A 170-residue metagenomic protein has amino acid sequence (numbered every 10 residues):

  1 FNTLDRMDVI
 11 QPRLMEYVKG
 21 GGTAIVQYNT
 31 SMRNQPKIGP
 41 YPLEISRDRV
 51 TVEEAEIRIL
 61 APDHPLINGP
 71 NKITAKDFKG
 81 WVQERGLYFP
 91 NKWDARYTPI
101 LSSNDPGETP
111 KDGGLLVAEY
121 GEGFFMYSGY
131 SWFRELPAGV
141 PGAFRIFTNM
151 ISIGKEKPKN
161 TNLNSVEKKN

Functional and structural regions predicted by a protein language model:
N2-G80, S128, G142, I146-T148 (+1 more regions): A glycine-rich, often tryptophan-bearing local segment used as a flexible ligand/cofactor-contacting loop or short
N2-T3, T74-K76, L87, I100-P106: Intrinsically disordered, low-complexity segments enriched in polar/charged residues with Gly/Pro, especially when
Q11-P12, R85-G86, D112-G113: A generic local structural motif
Y28, L87-Y88, W132-F133: Generic detector of bulky aromatic hydrophobic side chains
V50-T51, A95-N170: Extracellular ligand-binding/catalytic regions of CAZymes and related secreted enzymes and adhesion modules
E84-D94: Active-site Gly/Thr loop motif
